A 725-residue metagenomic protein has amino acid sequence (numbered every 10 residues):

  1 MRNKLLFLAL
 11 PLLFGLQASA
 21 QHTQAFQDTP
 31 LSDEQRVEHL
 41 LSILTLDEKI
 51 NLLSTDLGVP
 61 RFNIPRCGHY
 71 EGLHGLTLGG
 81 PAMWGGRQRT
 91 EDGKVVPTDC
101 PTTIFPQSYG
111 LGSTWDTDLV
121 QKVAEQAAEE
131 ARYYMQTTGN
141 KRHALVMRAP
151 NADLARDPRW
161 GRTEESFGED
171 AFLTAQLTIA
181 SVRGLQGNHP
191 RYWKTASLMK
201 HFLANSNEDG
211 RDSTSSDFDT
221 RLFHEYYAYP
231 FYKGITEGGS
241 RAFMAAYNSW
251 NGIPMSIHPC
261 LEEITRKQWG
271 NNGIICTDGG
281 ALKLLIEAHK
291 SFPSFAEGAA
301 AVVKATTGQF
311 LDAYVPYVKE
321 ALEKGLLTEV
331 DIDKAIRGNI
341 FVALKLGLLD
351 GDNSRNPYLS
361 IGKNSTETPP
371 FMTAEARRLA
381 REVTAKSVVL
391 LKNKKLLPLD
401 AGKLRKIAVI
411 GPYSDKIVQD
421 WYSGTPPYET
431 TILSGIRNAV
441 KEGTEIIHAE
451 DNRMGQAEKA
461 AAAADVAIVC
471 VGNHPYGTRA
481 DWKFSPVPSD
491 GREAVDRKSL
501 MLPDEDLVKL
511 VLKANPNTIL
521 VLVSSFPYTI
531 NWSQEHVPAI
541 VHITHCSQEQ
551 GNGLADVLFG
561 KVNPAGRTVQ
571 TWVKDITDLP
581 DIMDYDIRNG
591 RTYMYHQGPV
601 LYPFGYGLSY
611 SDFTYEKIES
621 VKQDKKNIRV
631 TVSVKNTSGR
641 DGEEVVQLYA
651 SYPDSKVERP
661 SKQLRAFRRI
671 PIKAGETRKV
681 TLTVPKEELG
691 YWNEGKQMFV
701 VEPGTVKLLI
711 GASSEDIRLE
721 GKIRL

Functional and structural regions predicted by a protein language model:
M1-T23: Bacterial Sec-dependent N-terminal signal peptides
A20-Y691, M698-E715, R724: Glycoside hydrolase catalytic-domain context in secreted enzymes
